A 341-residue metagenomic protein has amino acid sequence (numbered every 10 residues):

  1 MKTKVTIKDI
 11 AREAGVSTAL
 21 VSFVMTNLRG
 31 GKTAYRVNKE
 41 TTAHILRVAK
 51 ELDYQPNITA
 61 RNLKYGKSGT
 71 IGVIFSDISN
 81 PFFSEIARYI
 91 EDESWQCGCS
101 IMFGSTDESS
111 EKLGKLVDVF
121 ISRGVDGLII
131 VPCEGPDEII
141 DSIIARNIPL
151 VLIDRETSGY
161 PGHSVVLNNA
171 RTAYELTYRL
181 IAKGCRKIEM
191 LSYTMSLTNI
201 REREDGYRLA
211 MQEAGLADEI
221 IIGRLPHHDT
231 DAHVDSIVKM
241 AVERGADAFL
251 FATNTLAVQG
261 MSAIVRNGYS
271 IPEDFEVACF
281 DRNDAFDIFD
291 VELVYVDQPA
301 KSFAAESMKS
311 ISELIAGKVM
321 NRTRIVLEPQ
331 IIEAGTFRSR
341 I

Functional and structural regions predicted by a protein language model:
M1-G66, R338: N-terminal helix-turn-helix DNA-binding module of bacterial transcription factors
M1-K2, T6, Y65-Y178, A182 (+5 more regions): Alpha-helical recognition/docking segments in bacterial nutrient-uptake and carbohydrate-utilization systems
T18, I101, L150-V151, D218 (+1 more regions): Hydrophobic beta-strand scaffold residues
A49, S94, A210-M211, I264 (+1 more regions): Conserved hydrophobic residues forming the short capping helix/wall of the S-adenosyl-L-methionine
V165, N169, E219, D231 (+1 more regions): Flexible loop/turn connectors
L176-L216, T323-R338: An alpha-beta-alpha
